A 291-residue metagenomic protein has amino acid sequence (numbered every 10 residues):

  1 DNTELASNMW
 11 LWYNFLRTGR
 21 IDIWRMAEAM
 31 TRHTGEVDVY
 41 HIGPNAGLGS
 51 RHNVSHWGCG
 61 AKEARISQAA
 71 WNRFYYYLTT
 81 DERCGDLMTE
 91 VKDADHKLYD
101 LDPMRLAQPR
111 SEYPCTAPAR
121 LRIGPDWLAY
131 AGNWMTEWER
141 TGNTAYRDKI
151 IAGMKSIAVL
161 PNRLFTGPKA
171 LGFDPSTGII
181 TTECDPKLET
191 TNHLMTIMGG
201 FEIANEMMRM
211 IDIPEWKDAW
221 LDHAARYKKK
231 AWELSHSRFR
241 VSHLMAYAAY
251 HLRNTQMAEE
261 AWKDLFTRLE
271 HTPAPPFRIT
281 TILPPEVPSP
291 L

Functional and structural regions predicted by a protein language model:
D1-I279, P284-P285: Catalytic cores of extracellular degradative/oxidative enzymes
P290-L291: Blade-level signature of beta-propeller repeat domains, shared across WD40, Kelch, NHL, RCC1 and BNR/Asp-box propellers
